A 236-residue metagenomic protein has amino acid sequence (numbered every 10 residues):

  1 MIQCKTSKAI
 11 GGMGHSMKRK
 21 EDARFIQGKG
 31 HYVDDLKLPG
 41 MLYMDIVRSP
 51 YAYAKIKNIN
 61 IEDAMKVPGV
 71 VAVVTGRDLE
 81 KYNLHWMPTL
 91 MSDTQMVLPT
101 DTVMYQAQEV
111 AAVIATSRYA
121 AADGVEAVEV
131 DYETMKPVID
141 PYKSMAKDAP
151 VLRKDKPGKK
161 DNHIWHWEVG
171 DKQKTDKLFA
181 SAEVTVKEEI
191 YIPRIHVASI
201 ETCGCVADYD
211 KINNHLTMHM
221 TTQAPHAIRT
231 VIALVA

Functional and structural regions predicted by a protein language model:
M1-D161, T185-E188, A227: Flexible, low-hydrophobicity surface segments
A23-G28, E168-D171, P193-S199: Short acidic/polar alpha-helix capping motifs at helix-coil junctions
V73, D171-Q173: Predominantly extracellular/luminal regions of secreted and cell-surface proteins, especially disulfide-bonded
K154, I164-W167, K174: Positively charged, low-complexity intrinsically disordered regions
K174-A236: Conserved beta-alpha junction segments in alpha/beta enzyme cores
